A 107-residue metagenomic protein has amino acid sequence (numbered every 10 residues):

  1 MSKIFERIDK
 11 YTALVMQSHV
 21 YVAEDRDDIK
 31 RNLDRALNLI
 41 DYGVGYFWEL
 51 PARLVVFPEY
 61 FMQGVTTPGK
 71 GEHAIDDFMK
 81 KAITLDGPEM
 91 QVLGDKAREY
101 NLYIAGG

Functional and structural regions predicted by a protein language model:
M1-G107: Hydrophobic structural segments
